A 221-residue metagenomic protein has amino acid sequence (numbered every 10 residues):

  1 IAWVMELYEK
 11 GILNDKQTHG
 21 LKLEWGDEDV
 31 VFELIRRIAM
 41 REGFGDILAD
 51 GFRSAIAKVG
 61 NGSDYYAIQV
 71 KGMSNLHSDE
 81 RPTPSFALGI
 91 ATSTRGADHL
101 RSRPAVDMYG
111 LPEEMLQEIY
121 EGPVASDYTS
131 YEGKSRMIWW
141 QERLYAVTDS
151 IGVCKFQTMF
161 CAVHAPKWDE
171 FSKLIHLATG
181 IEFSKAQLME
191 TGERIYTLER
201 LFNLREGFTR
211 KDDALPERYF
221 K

Functional and structural regions predicted by a protein language model:
I1-K221: Extended C-terminal regions of large enzymes
